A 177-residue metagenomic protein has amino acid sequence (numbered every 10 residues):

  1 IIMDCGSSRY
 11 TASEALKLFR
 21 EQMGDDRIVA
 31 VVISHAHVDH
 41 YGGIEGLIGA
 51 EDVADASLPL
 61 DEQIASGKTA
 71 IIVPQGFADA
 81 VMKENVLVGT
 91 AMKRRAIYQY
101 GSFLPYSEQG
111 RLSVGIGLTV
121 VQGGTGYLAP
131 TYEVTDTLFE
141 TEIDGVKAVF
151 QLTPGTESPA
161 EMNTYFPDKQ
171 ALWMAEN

Functional and structural regions predicted by a protein language model:
I2-R9, G126-T131, L138-E142, K147-N177: Metallo-beta-lactamase
I2-V31, E84-N85: Pre-active-site segment of Zn-dependent metallo-hydrolases
S13-E14, G43-I44, V81-V86, M162 (+1 more regions): Short, solvent-exposed loop/turn and secondary-structure capping segments
D26-I28, L60, A65-T69: A short helix->loop->beta-strand "cap" motif at the edges of active sites that frequently abuts
I28-Y41: Metallo-beta-lactamase
V29-V32, T69-F77: Short internal beta-strands
Y41-S57: Metal-dependent catalytic neighborhoods of phosphoester/phosphodiester hydrolases
A65-G67, G76-T153: Metallo-beta-lactamase
